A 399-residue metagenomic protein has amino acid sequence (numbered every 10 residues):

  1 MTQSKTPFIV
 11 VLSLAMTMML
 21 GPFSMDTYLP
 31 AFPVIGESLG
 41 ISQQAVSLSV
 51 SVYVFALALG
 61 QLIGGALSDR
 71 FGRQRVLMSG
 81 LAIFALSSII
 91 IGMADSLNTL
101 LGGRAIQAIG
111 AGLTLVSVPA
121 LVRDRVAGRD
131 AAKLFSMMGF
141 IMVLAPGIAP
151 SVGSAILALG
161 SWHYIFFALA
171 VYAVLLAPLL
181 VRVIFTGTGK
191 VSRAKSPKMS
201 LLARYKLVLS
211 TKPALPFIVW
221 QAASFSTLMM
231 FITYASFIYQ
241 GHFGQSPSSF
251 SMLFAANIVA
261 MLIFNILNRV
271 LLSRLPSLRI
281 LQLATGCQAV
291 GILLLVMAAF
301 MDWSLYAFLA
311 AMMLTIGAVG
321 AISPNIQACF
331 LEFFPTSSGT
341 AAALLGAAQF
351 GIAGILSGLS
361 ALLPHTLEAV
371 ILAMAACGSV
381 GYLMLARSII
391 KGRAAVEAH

Functional and structural regions predicted by a protein language model:
T2-Q3, G187-I218: Juxtamembrane intracellular "pre-TM" segments in multi-pass secondary transporters
G40, G72, M93-T99, G110 (+1 more regions): Helix-breaking motifs and short loop linkers at transmembrane-helix boundaries and internal kinks in secondary membrane
L59-N98: Conserved MFS/SLC helix-loop-helix module at the cytosolic interface between two early adjacent transmembrane helices
I83, S87-I90, N98-I106, Y306-M312: Paired small-residue
L97, G103-L144: Cytoplasmic helix-loop-helix junction between adjacent transmembrane helices in 12-TM secondary transporters
T99, G128-R129, S136-R182, M252: Helix-loop-helix hairpin linking two adjacent transmembrane segments in secondary transporters
R279-S323: C-terminal transmembrane helical hairpin of 12-TM major facilitator-type secondary transporters
C329-H365, A373-M374: A late C-terminal transmembrane helix in Major Facilitator Superfamily
